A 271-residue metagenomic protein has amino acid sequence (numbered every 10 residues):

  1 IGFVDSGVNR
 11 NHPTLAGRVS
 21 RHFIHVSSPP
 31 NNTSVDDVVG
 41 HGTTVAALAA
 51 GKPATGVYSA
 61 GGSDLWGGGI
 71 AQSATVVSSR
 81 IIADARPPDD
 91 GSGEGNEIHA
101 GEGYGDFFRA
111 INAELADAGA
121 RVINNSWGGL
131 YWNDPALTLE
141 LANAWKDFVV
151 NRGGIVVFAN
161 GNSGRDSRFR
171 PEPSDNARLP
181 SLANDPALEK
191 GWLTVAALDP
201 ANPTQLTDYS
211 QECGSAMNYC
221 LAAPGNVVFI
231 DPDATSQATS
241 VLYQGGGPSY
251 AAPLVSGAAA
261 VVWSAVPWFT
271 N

Functional and structural regions predicted by a protein language model:
I1-H22, P29-G103, A118, W132 (+4 more regions): Subtilisin-like serine protease catalytic core
F3-G7, L48-K52, S73-A74, S79-D84 (+7 more regions): Active-site-proximal beta-strand/loop segments in catalytic clefts of secreted hydrolases
D5, P13, A177-A260, S264: Extracellular S/T/G-rich loop segment that most often corresponds to the catalytic His/Ser-adjacent loop
N9, I24-H25, R165-R168: Poly-acidic low-complexity segments
P13, T43-A47, R109-D117, N143-D147 (+2 more regions): Solvent-exposed, polar/charged alpha-helical surfaces in well-ordered, non-transmembrane soluble domains, broadly
H22-N31, D233, Q237-V241: Glycine/charged-rich beta-loop-alpha catalytic/anionic-binding loops adjacent to active sites
N32-A46, A159-G161, Y243-G257: Gly/Ser-rich catalytic serine loop of serine hydrolases
K52, S78-A187, T235-P253: Substrate-binding/access-modulating region of protease and related hydrolase catalytic domains
